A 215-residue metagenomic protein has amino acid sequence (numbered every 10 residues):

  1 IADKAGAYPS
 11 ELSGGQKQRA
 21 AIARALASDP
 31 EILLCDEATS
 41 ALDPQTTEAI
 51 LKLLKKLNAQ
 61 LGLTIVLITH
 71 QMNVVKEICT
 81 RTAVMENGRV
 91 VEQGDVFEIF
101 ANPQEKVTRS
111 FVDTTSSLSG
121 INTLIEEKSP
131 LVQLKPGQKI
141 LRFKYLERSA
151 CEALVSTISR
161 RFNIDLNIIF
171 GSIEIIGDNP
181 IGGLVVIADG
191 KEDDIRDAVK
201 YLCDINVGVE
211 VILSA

Functional and structural regions predicted by a protein language model:
Y8-L12, Q16: Conserved ABC ATPase signature
A27-E31: A short, proline-enriched helix->beta-strand linker immediately N-terminal to the Walker B motif in ABC-type P-loop
L33-D36: Catalytic Walker B motif of ABC-type/P-loop ATPase nucleotide-binding domains
P44-T46: Helix N-cap at the start of a conserved alpha-helix in ABC-type nucleotide-binding domains
V75-E77: A short, surface-exposed alpha-helical micro-motif characterized by mixed small hydrophobic and charged/polar residues
Q93-G94, N102: ABC ATPase "signature
